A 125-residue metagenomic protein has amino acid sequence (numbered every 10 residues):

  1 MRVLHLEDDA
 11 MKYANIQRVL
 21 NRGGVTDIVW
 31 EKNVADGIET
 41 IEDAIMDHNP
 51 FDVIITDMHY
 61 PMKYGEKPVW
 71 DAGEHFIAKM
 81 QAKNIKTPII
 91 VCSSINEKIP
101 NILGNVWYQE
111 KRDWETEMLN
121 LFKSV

Functional and structural regions predicted by a protein language model:
M1-K12, I16-L20: Conserved acidic segment of CheY-like receiver
H5-D8, W30-K32, I90-V125: Output/docking surface of receiver
D9-K12, M58-G65, I95-K98: Short acidic, S/G/P-rich loop/turn micro-motifs used as interaction or catalytic elements
R18, W30-V53, D57, P61-M62: Acidic, metal-coordinating helix/loop segments flanking the phosphotransfer/catalytic sites of two-component signaling
L20-T26: Short helix-loop-beta junction
A44-H48, K79-K86: Conserved phosphotransfer cores of two-component systems
F51-A82: Conserved phosphotransfer microenvironments
